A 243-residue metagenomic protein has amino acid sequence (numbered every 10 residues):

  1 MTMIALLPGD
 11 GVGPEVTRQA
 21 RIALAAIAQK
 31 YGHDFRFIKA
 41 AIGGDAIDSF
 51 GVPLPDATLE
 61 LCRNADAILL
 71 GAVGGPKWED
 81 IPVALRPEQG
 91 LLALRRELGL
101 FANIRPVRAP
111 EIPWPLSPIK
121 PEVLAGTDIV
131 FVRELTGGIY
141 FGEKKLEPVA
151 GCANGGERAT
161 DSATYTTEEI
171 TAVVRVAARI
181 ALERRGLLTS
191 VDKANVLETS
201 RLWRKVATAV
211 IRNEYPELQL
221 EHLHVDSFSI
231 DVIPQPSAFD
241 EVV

Functional and structural regions predicted by a protein language model:
M1-G11, I38-A40, G44: Generic N-terminal amphipathic, Lys/Arg-enriched alpha-helix
I4-A5, F35, A67-L69, F101-I104 (+5 more regions): Structural motif
A5-I22, A26-A28, G151-D226: Glycine-rich phosphate/diphosphate-binding loop of Rossmann-like nucleotide-binding domains
D10-G13, D66, V132, A177 (+1 more regions): Buried hydrophobic positions in well-ordered alpha/beta secondary-structure cores of metabolic enzymes
G32-D56: N-terminal beta-loop-helix "entrance" segment that forms/cooperates in small-molecule cofactor or anionic ligand
D48-T160: N-terminal glycine-rich phosphate/adenylate-binding segment common to multiple enzyme folds
S49-F50, E198-T208, I233-D240: Short glycine/threonine-rich loop-to-helix capping motif typified by GTGT followed within a few residues by an Asp-Pro
A57-K77, V210, E214-V243: Glycine-rich phosphate-binding loop
